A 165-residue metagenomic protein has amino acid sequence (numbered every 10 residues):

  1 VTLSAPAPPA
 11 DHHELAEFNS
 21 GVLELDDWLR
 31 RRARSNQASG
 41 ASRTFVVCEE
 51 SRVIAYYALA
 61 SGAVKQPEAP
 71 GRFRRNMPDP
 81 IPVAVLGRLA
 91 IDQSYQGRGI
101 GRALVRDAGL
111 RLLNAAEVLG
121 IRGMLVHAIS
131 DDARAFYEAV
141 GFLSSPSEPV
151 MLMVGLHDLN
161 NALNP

Functional and structural regions predicted by a protein language model:
V1-S35, S39: Short amphipathic alpha-helix that is part of the acyltransferase structural core
G40-S61, P67: Conserved beta-hairpin
Y56-R88, Q96: Conserved acyl-donor/pantetheine-binding loop and adjacent beta-alpha core of acyl/acetyltransferases and related
G87, D92, I129: Residue-level recognition of the GNAT/N-acetyltransferase active site
G97-R111, A139: Conserved acetyl-CoA-binding loop-helix of GNAT-fold acetyltransferases
V105, S130-A133, P149-L156: Short glycine/proline-centered loop/turn elements that form peptide/ligand docking sites
L113-N114, L119-I121, H127-S147: Conserved active-site alpha-helix within GNAT-family acetyltransferase domains
S145-P165: Charge-rich, low-complexity intrinsically disordered segments
